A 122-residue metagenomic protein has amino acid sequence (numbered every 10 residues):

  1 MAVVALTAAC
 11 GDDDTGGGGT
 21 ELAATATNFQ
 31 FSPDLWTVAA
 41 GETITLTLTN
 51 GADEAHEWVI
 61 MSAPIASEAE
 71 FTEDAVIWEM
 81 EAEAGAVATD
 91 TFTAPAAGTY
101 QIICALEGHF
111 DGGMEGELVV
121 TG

Functional and structural regions predicted by a protein language model:
A5-A9: C-terminal motif of bacterial Sec signal peptides marking the signal peptidase cleavage site
G11-D14: Bacterial signal peptide processing site
G18-I44: N-terminal edge beta-strand
A24, L46-L48, E70: Aromatic/hydrophobic beta-strand junction motif of beta-rich domains
Q30, M80-G122: Extracellular/periplasmic metallocenter environments
D34-V59, A88-A96, Y100: Beta-strand cores of secreted/periplasmic/IMS beta-sandwich domains, seen most often in copper-related folds
P64-T72: Short aromatic-acidic-glycine turn motif
E73-M80: Solvent-exposed serine/threonine-rich low-complexity stretches and specific carbohydrate-binding patches
